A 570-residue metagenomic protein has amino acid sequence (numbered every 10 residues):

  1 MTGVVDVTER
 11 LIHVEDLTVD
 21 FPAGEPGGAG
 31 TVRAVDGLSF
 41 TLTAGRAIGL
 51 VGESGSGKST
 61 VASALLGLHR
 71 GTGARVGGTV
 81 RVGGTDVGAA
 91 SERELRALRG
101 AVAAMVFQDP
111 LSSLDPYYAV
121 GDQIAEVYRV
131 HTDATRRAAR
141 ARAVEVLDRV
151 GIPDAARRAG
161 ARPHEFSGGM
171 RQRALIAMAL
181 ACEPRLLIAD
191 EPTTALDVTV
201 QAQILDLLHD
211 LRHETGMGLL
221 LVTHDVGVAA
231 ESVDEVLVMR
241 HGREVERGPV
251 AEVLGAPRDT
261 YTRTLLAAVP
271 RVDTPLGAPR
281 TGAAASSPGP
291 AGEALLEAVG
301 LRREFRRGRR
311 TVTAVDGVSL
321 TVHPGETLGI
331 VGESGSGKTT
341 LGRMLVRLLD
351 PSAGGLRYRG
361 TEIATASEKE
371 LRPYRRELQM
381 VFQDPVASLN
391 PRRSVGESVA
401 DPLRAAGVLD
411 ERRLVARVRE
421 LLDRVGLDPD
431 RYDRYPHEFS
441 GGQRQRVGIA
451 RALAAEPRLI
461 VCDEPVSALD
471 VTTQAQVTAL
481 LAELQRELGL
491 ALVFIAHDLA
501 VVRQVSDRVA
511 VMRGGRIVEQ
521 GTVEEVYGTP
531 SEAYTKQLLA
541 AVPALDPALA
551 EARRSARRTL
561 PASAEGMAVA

Functional and structural regions predicted by a protein language model:
M1-V272, G282-A570: ABC transporter nucleotide-binding domains
